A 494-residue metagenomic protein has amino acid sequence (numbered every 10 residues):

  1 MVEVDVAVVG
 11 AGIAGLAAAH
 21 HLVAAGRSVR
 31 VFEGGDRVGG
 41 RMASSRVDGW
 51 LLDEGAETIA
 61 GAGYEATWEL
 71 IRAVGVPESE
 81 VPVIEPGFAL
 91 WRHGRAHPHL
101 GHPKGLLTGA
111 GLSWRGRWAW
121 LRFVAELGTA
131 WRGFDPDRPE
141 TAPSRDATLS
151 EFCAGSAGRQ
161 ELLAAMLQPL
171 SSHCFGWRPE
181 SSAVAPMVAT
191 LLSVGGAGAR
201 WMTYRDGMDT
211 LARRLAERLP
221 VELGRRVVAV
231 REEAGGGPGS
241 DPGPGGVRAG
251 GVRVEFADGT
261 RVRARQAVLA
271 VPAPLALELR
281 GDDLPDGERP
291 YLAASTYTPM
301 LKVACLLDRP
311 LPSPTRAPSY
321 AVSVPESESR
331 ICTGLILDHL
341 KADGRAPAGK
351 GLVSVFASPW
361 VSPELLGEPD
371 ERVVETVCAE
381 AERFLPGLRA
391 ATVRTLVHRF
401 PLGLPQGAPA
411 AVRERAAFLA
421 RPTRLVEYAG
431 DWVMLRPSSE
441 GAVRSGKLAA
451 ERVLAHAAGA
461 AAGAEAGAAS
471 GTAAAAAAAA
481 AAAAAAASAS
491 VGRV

Functional and structural regions predicted by a protein language model:
V4-V31: N-terminal Rossmann-like FAD-binding beta1-loop-alpha1 element of flavoenzymes
A14, R37, P274: Conserved Rossmann-like nucleotide-cofactor binding loop
V23-V47: Glycine-rich FAD pyrophosphate-binding loop
D48-E140: Dinucleotide-binding Rossmann-like beta1-alpha1 core, especially the glycine-rich loop that anchors the ADP
G63, V271-A273, D431: Glycine-rich, N-terminal phosphate-binding loop of Rossmann-like dinucleotide-binding domains
L100-H102, A317, G334-V494: Conserved flavin/dinucleotide-binding core of flavoenzymes
A125-A229, G235-G237: Active-site/ligand-binding neighborhood in enzyme catalytic cores
V228-V353, P359-L366, F384, A469 (+2 more regions): Mid-domain catalytic core of redox enzymes that form a hydrophobic substrate pocket/lid adjacent to a catalytic redox
